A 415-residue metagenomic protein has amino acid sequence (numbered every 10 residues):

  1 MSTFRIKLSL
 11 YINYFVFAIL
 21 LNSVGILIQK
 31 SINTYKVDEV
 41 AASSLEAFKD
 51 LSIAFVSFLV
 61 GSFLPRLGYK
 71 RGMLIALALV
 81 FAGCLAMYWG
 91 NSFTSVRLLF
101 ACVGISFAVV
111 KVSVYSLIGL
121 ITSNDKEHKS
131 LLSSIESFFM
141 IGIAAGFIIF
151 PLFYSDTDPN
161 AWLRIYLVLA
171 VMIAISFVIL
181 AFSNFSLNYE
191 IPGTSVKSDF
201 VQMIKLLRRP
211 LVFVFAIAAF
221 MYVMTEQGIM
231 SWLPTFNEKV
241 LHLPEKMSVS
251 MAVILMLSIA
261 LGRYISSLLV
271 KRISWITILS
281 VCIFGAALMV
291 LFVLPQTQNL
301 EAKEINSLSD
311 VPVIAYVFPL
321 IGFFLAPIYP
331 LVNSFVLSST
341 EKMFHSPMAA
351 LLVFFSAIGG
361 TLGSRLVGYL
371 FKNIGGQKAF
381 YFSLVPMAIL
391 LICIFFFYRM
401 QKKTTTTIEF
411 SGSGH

Functional and structural regions predicted by a protein language model:
V24-G25, R209-V253: Extracytoplasmic gate region of multi-pass secondary transporters
K36, G68, W89-T94, H242 (+1 more regions): Helix-breaking motifs and short loop linkers at transmembrane-helix boundaries and internal kinks in secondary membrane
F55-T94: Conserved MFS/SLC helix-loop-helix module at the cytosolic interface between two early adjacent transmembrane helices
F93-S95, S130, S134-N188: Helix-loop-helix hairpin linking two adjacent transmembrane segments in secondary transporters
L99-S137: Cytoplasmic helix-loop-helix junction between adjacent transmembrane helices in 12-TM secondary transporters
V109-S123, A326-E341: Intracellular juxtamembrane helix-capping segments at the cytosolic ends of symmetry-related transmembrane helices
I273-V332: C-terminal transmembrane helical hairpin of 12-TM major facilitator-type secondary transporters
L337-I374: A late C-terminal transmembrane helix in Major Facilitator Superfamily
